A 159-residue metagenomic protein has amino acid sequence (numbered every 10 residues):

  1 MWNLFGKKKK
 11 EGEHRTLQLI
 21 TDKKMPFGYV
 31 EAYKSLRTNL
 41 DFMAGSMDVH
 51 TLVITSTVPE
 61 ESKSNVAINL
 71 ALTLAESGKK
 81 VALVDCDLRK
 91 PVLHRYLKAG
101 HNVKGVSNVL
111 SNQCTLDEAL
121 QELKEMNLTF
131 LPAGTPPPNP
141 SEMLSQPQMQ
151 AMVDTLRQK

Functional and structural regions predicted by a protein language model:
M1-K159: P-loop NTP-binding module
